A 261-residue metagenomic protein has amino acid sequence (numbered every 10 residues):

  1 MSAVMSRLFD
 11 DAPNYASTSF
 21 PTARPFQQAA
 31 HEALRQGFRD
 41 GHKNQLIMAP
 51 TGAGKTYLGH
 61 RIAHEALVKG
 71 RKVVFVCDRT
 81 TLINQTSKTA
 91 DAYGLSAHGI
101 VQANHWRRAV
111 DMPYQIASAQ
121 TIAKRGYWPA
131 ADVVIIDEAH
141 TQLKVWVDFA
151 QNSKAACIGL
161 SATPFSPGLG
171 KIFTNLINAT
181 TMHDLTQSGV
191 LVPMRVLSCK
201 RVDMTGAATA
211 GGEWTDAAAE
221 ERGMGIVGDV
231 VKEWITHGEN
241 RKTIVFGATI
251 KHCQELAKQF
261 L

Functional and structural regions predicted by a protein language model:
S2-M48: Conserved pre-motif I regulatory segment
D40-I62, I244-F246: Walker A/P-loop
A53-L58, E65-A92, I250-C253: Conserved Walker A/P-loop ATP-binding site and its immediately adjacent core in helicase/helicase-like ATPase domains
A90-Y127: Inter-Walker segment of RecA-like/P-loop motor cores
Y114-F149: Conserved RecA-like ASCE ATPase "motif II neighborhood" in helicase/translocase motors
H140-V196: Post-DEXD/H (motif II) to motif III coupling segment of the RecA-like Helicase ATP-binding lobe
L176-A248: Conserved interdomain linker/interface between the two RecA-like ATPase lobes of SF2 helicase motors
T249-L261: Conserved helicase motor "Helicase C" RecA-like lobe of SF1/SF2 P-loop NTPases
